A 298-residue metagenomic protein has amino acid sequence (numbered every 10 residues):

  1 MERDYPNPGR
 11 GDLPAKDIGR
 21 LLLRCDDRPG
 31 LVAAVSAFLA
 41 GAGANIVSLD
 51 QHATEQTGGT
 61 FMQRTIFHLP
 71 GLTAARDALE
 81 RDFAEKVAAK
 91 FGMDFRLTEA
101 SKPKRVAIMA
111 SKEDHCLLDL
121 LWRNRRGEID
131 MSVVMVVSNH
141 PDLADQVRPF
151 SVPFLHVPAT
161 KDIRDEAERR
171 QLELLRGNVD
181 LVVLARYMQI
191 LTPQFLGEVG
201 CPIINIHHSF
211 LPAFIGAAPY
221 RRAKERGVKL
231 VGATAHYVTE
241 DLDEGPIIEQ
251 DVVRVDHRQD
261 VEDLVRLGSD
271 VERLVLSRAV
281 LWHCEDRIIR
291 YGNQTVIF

Functional and structural regions predicted by a protein language model:
E2-P6, G11-L13, E99-A107: Intrinsically disordered or low-complexity boundary/linker segments at protein termini and domain junctions
L13-D26: Short glycine-/aliphatic-rich beta-strand segments at the starts of folded cytosolic domains
A33-A34, R278: Alpha-helical macromolecular-interaction surfaces
A40-V47, V87-G92: Short secondary-structure junctions
N45-E55: A short beta-strand-loop structural module common to alpha/beta enzyme folds
A53-F298: One-carbon transfer enzymes
